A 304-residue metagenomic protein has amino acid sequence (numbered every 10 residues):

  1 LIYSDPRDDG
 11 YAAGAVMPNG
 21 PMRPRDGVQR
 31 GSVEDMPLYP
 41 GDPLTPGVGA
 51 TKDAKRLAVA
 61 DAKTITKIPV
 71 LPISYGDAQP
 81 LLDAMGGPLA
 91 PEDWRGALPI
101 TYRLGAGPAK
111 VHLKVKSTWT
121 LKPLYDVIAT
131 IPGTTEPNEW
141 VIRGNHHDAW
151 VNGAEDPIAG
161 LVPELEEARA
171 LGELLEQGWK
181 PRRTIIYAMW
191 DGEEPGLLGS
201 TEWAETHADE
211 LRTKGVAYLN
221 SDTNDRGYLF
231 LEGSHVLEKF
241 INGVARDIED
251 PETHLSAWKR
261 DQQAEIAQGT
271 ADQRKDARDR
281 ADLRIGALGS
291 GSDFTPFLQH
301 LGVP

Functional and structural regions predicted by a protein language model:
L1-D26, T134-W140, W150, L165-L175: A conserved hydrophobic secondary-structure block that centers on an alpha-helix together with its immediately flanking
D5-D9, G31-P37, T101-R103, A159-L161 (+3 more regions): Short C-terminal domain-edge/linker segments immediately following a structured domain
R23-L89, E136, W190-P304: Metal-dependent peptidase/peptidase-like ectodomains
D35-E155, R169, E173-Q177, A277: Soluble metallo-hydrolase cores and metallopeptidase-like ectodomains found primarily in the secretory/periplasmic
A106, Q177-R183, E210-K214, K259: Short helix-terminating capping/connector loops at secondary-structure junctions
Y125-V127, E139-L175, P181-E205, A217-S221 (+3 more regions): Extended, hydrophobic alpha-helical segments in both membrane/secreted and soluble proteins
